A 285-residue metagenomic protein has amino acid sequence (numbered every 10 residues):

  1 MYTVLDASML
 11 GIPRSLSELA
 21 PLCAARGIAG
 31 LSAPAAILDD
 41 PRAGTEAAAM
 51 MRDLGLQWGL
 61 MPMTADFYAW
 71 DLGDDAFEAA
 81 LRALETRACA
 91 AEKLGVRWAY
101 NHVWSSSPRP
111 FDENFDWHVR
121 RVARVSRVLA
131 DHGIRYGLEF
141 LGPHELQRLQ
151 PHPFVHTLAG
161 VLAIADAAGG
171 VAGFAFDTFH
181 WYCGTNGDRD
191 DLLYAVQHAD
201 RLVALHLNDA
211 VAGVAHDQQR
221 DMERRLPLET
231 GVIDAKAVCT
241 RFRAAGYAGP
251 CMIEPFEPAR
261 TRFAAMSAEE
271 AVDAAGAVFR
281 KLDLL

Functional and structural regions predicted by a protein language model:
M1-V4, M9-G27, R52, G95-R97 (+2 more regions): Histidine-acidic metal/acid-base catalytic patches
S8-L16, A33-E46, F67-D71, D75-A79 (+7 more regions): Acidic-and-aromatic substrate-binding clefts and catalytic sites of carbohydrate-active enzymes
L22-G27, S32, I37-L38: Basic, amphipathic N-terminal segments that precede the first structured/catalytic domain
L31-A33, G59-M61, A99-N101, Y136 (+2 more regions): Hydrophobic residues within beta-strands of alpha/beta enzymes
A35, M63-A65, N101-W104, L141-P143 (+1 more regions): Active-site loop/turn elements of alpha/beta-hydrolase fold enzymes, especially the short glycine-/histidine-rich
P41-M61, I134: Short acidic, glycine/proline-enriched helix-loop-strand junctions
D53-L54, G73-G173, C183, M266 (+1 more regions): Active-site acidic/histidine proton-transfer and metal-coordination neighborhood in alpha/beta enzyme cores
